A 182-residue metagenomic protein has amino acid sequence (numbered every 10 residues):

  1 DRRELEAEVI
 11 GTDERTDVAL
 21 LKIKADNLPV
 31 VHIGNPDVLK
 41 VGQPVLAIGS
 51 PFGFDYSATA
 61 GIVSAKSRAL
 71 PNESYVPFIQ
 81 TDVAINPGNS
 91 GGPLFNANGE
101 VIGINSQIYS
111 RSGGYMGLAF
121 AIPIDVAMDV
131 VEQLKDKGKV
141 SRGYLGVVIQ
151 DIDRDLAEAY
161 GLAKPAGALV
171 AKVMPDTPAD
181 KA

Functional and structural regions predicted by a protein language model:
D1-K181: Serine-dependent protease modules
